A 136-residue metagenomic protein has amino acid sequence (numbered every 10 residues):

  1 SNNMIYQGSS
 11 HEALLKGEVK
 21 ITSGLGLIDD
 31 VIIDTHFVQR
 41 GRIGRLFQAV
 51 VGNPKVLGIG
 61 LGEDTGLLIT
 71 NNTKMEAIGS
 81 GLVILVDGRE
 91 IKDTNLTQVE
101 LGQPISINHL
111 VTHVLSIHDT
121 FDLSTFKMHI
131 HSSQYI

Functional and structural regions predicted by a protein language model:
M4-I136: C-terminal and late-domain segments of enzyme folds
